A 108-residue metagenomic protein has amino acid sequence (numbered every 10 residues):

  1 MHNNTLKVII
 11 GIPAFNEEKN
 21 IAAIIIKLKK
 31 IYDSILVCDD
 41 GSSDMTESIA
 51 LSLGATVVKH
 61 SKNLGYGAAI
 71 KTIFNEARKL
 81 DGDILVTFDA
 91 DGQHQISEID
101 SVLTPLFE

Functional and structural regions predicted by a protein language model:
M1-E108: Structured catalytic core of nucleotide-sugar glycosyltransferases
